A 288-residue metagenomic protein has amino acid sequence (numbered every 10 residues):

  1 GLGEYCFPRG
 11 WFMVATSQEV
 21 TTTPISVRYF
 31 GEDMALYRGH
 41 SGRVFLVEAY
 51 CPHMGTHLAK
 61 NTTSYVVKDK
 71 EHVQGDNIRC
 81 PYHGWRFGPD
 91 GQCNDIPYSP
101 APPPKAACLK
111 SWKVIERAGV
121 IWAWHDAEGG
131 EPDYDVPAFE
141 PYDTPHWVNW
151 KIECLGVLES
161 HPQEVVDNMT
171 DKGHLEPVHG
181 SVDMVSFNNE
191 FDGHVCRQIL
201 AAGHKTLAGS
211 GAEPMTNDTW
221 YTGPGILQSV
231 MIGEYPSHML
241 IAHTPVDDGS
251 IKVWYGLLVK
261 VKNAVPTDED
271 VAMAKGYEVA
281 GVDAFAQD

Functional and structural regions predicted by a protein language model:
G1-G10: Hydrophobic, proline/glycine-rich low-complexity stretches
G3-E4, S26, K113-I115, H243-P245 (+1 more regions): A general structural signal for short secondary-structure junctions and capping/turn motifs
C6-F7, Y29, A107, E116 (+2 more regions): A generic structural signal for short, non-catalytic loop/turn and secondary-structure boundary residues
F12, T16, K60-Y65, E176-S186: A short, aromatic/hydrophobic, helix- or strand-capping loop or linear motif that either lines the entrance/gate
A15-Y142: Rieske [2Fe-2S] iron-sulfur-binding domain
R43, G129-D288: C-terminal catalytic domain of Rieske-type non-heme iron oxygenases
